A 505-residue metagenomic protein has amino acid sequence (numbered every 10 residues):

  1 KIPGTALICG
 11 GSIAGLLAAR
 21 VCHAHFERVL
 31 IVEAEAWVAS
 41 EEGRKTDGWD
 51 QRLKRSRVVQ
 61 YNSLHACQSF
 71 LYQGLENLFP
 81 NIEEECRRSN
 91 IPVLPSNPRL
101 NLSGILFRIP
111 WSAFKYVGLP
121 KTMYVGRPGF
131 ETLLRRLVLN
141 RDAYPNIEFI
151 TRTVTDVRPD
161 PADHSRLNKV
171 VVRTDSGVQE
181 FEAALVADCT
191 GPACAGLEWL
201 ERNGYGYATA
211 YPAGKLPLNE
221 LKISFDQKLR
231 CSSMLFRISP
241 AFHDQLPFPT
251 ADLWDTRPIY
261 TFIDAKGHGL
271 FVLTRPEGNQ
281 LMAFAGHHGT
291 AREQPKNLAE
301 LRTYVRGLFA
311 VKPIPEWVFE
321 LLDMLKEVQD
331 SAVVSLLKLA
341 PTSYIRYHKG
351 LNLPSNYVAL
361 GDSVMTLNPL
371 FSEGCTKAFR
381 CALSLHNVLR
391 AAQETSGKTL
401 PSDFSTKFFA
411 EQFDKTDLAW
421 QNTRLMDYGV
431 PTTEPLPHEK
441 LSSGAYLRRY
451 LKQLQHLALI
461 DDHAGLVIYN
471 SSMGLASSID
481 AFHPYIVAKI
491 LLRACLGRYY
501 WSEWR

Functional and structural regions predicted by a protein language model:
K1-P3, F242-D252, A299, K312-L321 (+3 more regions): Eukaryotic N-terminal low-complexity, Ser/Thr- and Lys/Arg-rich leader segments that predominantly function as
K1-T5, A39-R55, G497-R505: Eukaryotic N-terminal targeting leaders
I2-A14, L30: Beta1/beta-strand and adjacent pyrophosphate-binding region of the FAD-binding site in flavoprotein oxidoreductases
V21-E27, E35, A39-G104: N-terminal FAD cofactor-binding segment of flavoenzymes
N77-L185, C189-A195: Feature captures the FAD/FMN-dependent oxidoreductase FAD-binding
N140-E277, F284-Y304: Predominantly flavin-linked oxidoreductase catalytic cores and closely associated redox partners
H288-K407, E411-D414: FAD/FMN-dependent oxidoreductases across multiple families
H386-R505: C-terminal helical "tail/cap" subdomain of flavin- and related membrane-associated enzymes
